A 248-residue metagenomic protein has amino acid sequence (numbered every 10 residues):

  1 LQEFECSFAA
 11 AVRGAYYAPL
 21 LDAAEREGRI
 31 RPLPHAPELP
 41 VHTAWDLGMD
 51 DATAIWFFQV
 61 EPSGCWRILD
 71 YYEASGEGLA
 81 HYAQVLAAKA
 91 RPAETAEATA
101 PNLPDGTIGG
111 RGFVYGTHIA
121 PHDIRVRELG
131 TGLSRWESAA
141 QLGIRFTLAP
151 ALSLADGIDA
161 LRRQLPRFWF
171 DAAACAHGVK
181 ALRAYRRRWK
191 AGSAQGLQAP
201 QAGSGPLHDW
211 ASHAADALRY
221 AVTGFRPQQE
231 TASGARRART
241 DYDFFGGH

Functional and structural regions predicted by a protein language model:
L1-L47: ATPase catalytic-site recognition across NTP-hydrolyzing enzymes
Q2, A176, S212-A215: Non-catalytic, well-ordered alpha-helical scaffold segments
F4, L182, R186, L218: Short amphipathic alpha-helical "interface-anchor" segments enriched in bulky aromatics
E5, A9, M49, V60-P62 (+2 more regions): Hydrophobic/aromatic-lined pockets within catalytic cores
A11, A15, W56-L207, Q228-S233 (+1 more regions): Mg2+-dependent endonuclease catalytic cores in nucleic-acid-processing enzymes, primarily RNase H-like
D50, S134, S212: Short, well-structured alpha-helical interface segments that form or flank functional binding sites
D51-I55: Short glycine-rich loop/turn motifs
S204-E230: Acidic, Mg2+-coordinating catalytic module of metal-dependent nucleases/exonucleases that use a two-metal-ion mechanism
